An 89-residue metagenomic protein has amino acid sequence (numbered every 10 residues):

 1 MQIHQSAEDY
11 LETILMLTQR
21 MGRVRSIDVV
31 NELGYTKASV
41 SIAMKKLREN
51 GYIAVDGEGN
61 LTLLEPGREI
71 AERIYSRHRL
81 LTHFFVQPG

Functional and structural regions predicted by a protein language model:
Q2-Y35: N-terminal helix-turn-helix DNA-binding core of bacterial DNA-binding proteins
Y10, V29, V40-N50: Basic amphipathic alpha-helical segments that dock to polyanions
E12, I42-K45, E72, H83: Solvent-exposed alpha-helical segments within well-ordered globular domains of core cellular machineries
L33, N50, P88-G89: Residues at alpha-helix termini
R48-E58: A short, conserved structural fragment
G59-R77: Basic, amphipathic "hinge/linker" alpha-helix immediately C-terminal to the N-terminal HTH DNA-binding motif
R79-G89: Amphipathic alpha-helical dimerization/coiled-coil segments that flank or bridge DNA-binding/regulatory modules
